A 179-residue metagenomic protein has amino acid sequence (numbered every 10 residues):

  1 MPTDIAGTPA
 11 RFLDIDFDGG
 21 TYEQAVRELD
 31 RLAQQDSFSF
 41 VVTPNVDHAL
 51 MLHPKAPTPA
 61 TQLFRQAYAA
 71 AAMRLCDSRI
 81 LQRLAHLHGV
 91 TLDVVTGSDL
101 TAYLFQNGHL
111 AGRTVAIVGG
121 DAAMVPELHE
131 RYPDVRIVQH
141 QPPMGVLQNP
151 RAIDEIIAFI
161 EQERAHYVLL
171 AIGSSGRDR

Functional and structural regions predicted by a protein language model:
M1-D99: N-terminal nucleotide/polyanion-binding subdomain common to many enzyme families
Q35-S39, A71, L110-T114, R164-A165: A general structural motif
P44-D47, V118-A122, G173: Structural motif
D77, E163-H166: Short acidic/histidine-rich motifs immediately flanking catalytic phosphotransfer sites in two-component signaling
D77, Q141-P143, A171: Conserved residues at the C-terminal ends of beta-strands
Q82-F159, E163-R164: Conserved beta-alpha
M124-P126, G176-R179: Short, well-ordered alpha-helical microsegments
H166-S174: Periplasmic-binding protein-like
